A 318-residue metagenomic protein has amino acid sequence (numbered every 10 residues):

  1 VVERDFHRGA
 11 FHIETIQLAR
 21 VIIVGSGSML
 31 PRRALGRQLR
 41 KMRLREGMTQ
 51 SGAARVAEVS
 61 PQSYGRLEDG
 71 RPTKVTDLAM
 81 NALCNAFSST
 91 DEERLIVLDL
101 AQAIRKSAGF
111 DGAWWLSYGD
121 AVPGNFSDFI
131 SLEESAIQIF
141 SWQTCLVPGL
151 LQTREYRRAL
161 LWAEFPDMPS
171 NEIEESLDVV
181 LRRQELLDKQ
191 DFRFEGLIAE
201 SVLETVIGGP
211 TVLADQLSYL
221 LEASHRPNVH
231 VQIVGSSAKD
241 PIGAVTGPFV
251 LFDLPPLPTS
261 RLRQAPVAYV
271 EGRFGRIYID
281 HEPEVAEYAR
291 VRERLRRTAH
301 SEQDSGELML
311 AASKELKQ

Functional and structural regions predicted by a protein language model:
V2-D5, Q190, L197, I207-Q318: C-terminal regulatory/effector modules of DNA-binding transcriptional regulators
E3, H12-K41, R45, S51-V56 (+4 more regions): Interdomain hinge/linker segments and adjacent boundary elements that couple functional modules
R8-G9: Short linear/disordered segments characteristic of secreted peptide precursors and small low-complexity proteins
A54, P72, P241-G243: Short glycine-biased active-site loop of nucleotidyltransferases that positions the nucleotide triphosphate and helps
Q62, A103, G243: Short Asp/Glu-rich motifs
D69: Short, conserved catalytic or interaction motifs in soluble domains
